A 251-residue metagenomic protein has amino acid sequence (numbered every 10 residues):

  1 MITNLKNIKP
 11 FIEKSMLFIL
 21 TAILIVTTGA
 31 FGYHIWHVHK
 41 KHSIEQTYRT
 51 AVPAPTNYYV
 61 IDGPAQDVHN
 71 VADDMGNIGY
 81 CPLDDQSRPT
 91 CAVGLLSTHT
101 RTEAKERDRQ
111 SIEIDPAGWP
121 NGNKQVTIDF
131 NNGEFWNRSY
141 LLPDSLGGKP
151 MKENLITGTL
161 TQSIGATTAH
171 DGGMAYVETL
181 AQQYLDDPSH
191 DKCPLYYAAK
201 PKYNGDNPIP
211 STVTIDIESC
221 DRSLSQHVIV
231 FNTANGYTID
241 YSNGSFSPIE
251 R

Functional and structural regions predicted by a protein language model:
M1-N4: N-terminal targeting leaders characterized by basic, low-complexity, disordered sequences that direct proteins
K6-T21: N-terminal Sec-pathway targeting helices
I8, A51-P53, I114, G118: Selective for proline/serine-rich intrinsically disordered segments in cytosolic/nuclear regulatory regions
L17-G32: Hydrophobic membrane-insertion alpha-helices, especially the h-region of bacterial N-terminal signal peptides
L24-V26, K41, A51-V52, I112 (+1 more regions): Short linear sequence motifs
T28-E45: Sec-dependent signal peptide cleavage junction
K41-G79: N-terminal low-complexity, Pro/Thr/Ser-rich intrinsically disordered segments that act as propeptides or flexible
D73-D84, P89-R251: Domain-level detector of nuclease and nuclease-like folds in predominantly extracellular/periplasmic contexts
